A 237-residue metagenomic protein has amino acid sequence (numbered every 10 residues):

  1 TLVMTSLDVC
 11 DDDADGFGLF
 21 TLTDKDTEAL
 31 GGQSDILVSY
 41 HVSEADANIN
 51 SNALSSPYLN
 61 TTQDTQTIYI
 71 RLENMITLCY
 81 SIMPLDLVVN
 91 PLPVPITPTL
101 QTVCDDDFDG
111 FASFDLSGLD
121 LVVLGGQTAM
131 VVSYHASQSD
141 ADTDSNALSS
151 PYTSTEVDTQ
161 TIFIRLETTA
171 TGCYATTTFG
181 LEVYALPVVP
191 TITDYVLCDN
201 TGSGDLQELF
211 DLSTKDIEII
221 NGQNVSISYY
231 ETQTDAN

Functional and structural regions predicted by a protein language model:
T1-N237: Extracellular low-complexity Ser/Thr/Asn/Gly-rich intrinsically disordered segments
